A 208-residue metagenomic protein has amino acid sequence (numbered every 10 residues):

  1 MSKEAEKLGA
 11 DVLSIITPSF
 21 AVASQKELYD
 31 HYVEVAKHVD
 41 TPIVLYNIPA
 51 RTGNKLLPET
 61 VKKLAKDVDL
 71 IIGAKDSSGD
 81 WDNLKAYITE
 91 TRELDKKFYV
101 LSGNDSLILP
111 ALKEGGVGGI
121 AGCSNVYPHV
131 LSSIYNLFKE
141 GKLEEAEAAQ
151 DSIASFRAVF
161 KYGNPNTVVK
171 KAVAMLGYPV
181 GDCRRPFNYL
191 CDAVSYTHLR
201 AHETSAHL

Functional and structural regions predicted by a protein language model:
M1-S2: Glycine-rich loop at the start of a catalytic domain that most often binds anionic cofactors/ligands
E6-D95: Glycine/proline-rich, positively charged, aromatic-decorated active-site loop/lid region on the catalytic face
A36-V39, V68, T91, Y135-K139 (+3 more regions): Structural signal for hydrophobic packing residues in well-ordered secondary-structure cores of soluble enzyme domains
K55-Q150: Catalytic alpha/beta core domains of metabolic enzymes, predominantly
K113-G116, S152-R185: Conserved short secondary-structure transition element at the edge of the structured enzyme core that lines
C183-A193: Short, flexible active-site recognition loops that position polar ligands and cofactors
T197-H207: Conserved small/polar residues in nucleotide/adenosyl-binding loops
